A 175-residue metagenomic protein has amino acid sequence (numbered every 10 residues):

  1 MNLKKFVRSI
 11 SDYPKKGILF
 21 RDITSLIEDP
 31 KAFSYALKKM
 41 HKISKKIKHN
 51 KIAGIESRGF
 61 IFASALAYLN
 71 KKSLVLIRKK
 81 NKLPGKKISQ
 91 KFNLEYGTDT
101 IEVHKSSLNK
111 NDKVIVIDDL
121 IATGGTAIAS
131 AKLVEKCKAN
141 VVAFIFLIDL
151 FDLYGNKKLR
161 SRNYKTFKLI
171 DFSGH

Functional and structural regions predicted by a protein language model:
M1-K48: Active-site-facing substrate-recognition patch
K5, I128-H175: PRPP-dependent phosphoribosyltransferase catalytic core
G17, I52, F144: Residue-level signature of catalytic and energy-coupling elements of molecular machines, predominantly ATP/GTP-dependent
K48-E56: Short glycine-rich phosphate-binding loop at a beta-alpha junction
N50, D112, V142: Conserved acidic residues
I61-N70, A131: Short Gly/Thr/Asp-enriched flexible loops that form oxyanion-binding sites at enzyme active sites
S73-I115: Short, glycine/charge-rich flexible loops or terminal/linker lids adjacent to PRPP-binding catalytic cores
D119, G124: Conserved G/P- and acidic residue-centered "switch" motifs that form tight phosphate/ATP-binding loops in soluble
